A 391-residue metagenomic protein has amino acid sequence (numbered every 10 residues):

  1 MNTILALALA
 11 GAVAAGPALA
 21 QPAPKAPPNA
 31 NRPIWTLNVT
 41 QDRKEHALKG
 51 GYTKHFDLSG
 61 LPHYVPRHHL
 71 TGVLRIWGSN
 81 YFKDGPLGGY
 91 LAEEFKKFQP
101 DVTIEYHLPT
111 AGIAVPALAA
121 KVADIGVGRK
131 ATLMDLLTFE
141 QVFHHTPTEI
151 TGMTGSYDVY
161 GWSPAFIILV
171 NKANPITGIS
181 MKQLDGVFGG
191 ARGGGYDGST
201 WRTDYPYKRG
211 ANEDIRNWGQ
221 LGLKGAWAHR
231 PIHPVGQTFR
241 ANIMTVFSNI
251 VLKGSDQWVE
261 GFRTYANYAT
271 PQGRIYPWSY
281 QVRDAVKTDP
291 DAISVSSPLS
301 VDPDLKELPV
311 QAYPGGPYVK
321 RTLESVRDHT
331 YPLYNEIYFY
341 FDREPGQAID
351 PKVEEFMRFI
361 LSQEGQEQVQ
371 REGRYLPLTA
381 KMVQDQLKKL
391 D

Functional and structural regions predicted by a protein language model:
I4-A14: Bacterial N-terminal signal peptides
G16-A20: Sec/Tat signal peptide C-region and signal peptidase I cleavage site
Q21-D391: Flexible loop/hinge segments at secondary-structure junctions
